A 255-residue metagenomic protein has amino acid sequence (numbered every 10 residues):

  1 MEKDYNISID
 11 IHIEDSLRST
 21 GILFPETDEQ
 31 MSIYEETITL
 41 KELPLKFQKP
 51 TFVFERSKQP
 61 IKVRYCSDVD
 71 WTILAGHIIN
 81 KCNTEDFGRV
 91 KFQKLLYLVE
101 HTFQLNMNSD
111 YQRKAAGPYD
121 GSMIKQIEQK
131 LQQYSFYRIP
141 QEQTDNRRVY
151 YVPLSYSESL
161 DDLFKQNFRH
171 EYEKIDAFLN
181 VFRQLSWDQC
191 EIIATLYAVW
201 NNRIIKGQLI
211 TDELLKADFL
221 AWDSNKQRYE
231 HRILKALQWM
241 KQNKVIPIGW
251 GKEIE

Functional and structural regions predicted by a protein language model:
M1: Short, surface-exposed loop/strand segments
D4, E14-S16, L23-E255: Domain-edge interaction signal
D10-H12: A structural signal for isolated positions on well-ordered beta-strands in alpha/beta enzyme cores
